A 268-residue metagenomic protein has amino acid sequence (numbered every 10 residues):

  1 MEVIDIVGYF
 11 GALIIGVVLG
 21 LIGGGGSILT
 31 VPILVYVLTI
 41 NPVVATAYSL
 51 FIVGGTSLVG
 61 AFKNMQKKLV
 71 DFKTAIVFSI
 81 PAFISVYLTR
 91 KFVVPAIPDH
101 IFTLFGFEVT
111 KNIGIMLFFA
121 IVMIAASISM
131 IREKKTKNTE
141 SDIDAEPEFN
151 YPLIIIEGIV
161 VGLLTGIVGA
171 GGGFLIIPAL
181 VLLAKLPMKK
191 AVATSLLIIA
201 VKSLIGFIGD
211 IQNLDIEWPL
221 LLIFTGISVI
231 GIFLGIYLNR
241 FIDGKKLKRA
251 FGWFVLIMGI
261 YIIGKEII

Functional and structural regions predicted by a protein language model:
M1-G11, I15, Y36, M65-V161 (+1 more regions): Juxtamembrane transmembrane-helix boundary motif
L13-G23, I159-V168: Transmembrane alpha-helix interface/packing and boundary motifs in multi-pass membrane proteins, characterized by
I22-V77: Juxtamembrane transmembrane-helix termini in multi-pass membrane transport proteins
T30-V44, L175-K190: Interfacial segments of multi-pass membrane proteins
N41-G54, L117, G162-A170, I216-S228: Structural signature of hydrophobic alpha-helical transmembrane segments
G60-K67, L164-G166, I176-V181, K202-D215: Generic transmembrane alpha-helix signature in multi-pass membrane proteins, especially transporters/channels
P147-A184: Transmembrane alpha-helical segments that form core, pore/gating elements of small-molecule transporters/exporters
